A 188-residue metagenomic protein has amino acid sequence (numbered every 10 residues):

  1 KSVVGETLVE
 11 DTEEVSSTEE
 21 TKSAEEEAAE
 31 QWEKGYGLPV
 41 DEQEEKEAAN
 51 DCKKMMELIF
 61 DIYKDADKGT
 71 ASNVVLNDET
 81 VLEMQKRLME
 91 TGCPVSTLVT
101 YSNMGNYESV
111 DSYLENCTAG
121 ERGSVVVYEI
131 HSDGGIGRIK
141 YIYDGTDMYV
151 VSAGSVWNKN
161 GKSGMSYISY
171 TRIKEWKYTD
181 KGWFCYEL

Functional and structural regions predicted by a protein language model:
S2-L188: Mature, Sec-exported extracytoplasmic domains of Gram-positive
